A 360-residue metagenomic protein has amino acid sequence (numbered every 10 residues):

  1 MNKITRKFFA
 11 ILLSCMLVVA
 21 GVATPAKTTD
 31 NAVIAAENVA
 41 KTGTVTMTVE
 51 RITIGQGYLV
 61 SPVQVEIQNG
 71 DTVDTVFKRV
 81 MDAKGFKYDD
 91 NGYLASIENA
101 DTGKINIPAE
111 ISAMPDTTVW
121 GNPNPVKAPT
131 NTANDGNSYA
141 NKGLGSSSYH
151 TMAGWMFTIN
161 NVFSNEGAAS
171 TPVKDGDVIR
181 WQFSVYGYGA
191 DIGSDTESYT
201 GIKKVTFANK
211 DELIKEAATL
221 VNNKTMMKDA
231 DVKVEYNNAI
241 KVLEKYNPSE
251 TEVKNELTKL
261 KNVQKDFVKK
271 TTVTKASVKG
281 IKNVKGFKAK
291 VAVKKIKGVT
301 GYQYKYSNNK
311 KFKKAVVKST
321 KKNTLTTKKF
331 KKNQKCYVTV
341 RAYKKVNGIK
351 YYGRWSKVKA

Functional and structural regions predicted by a protein language model:
T5-I11, G21-K270: Ubiquitin-like/PB1-type beta-grasp interaction modules and other compact soluble beta-rich domains
T44-T46, G154, K288, V299-Q303 (+1 more regions): Exposed beta-strand and adjacent loop surfaces of beta-rich binding modules that mediate intermolecular recognition
G57-V60, S164-E166, K310-S319, Y351-R354: Surface-exposed loop/edge segments in extracytoplasmic proteins
T158, Y304-N309, T339-Y343: Predominantly extracellular/luminal cell-surface or secreted proteins
K270-G298, I349-A360: Pro/Thr/Ser/Gly-rich low-complexity, intrinsically disordered linker/stalk tracts
I296-V316: Extracellular low-complexity, O-glycosylation-prone stalks/linkers
K321-T326: Short S/T/G- and acidic-enriched coil/turn segments that sit immediately N-terminal to beta-strands in beta-sandwich
T327-Y352: Beta-strand-rich modules
